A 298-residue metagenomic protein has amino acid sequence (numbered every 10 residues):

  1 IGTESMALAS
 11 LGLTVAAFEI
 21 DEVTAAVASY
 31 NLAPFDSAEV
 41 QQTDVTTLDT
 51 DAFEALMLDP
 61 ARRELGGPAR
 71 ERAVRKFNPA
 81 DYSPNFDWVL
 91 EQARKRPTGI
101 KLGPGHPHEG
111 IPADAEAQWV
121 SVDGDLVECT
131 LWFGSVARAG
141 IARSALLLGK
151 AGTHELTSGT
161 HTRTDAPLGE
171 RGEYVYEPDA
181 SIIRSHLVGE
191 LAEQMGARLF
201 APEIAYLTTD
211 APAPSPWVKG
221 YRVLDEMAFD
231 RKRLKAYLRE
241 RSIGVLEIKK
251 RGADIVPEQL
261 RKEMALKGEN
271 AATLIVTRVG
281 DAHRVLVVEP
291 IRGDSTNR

Functional and structural regions predicted by a protein language model:
I1-R298: SAM-dependent transferase fold signal centered on methyltransferase-like domains, encompassing both Class I
